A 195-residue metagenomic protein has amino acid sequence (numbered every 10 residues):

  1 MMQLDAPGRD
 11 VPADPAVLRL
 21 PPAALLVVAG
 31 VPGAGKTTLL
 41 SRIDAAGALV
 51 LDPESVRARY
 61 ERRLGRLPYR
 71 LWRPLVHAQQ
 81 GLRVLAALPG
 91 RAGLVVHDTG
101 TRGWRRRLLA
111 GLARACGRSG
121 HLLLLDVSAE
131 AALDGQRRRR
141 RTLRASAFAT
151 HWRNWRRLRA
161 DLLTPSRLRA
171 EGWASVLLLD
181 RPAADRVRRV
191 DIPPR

Functional and structural regions predicted by a protein language model:
M1-L18: N-terminal pre-Walker A segment at the start of P-loop NTPase domains
P15-A23, A87-P89: Phosphate-binding P-loop
P21-A34: N-terminal, charge-rich interaction modules
L26-A29, D134-R195: Conserved GTP-binding G-domain of TRAFAC-class P-loop NTPases and closely related GTPase folds
A34-A92, A131-L133: Conserved substrate/cofactor phosphate-moiety recognition/catalytic segment in nucleotide-dependent phosphotransferases
A48-V50, L122, W173-L178: Conserved beta-strand scaffold positions in the cores of enzyme catalytic domains, especially in NTP/NDP-utilizing
L71-G120: Glycine-rich phosphate-binding loop used to anchor ATP phosphates in small-molecule kinases, encompassing both
C116-G135: Conserved phosphate-donor/acceptor-positioning beta-strand/loop module used by diverse small-molecule
